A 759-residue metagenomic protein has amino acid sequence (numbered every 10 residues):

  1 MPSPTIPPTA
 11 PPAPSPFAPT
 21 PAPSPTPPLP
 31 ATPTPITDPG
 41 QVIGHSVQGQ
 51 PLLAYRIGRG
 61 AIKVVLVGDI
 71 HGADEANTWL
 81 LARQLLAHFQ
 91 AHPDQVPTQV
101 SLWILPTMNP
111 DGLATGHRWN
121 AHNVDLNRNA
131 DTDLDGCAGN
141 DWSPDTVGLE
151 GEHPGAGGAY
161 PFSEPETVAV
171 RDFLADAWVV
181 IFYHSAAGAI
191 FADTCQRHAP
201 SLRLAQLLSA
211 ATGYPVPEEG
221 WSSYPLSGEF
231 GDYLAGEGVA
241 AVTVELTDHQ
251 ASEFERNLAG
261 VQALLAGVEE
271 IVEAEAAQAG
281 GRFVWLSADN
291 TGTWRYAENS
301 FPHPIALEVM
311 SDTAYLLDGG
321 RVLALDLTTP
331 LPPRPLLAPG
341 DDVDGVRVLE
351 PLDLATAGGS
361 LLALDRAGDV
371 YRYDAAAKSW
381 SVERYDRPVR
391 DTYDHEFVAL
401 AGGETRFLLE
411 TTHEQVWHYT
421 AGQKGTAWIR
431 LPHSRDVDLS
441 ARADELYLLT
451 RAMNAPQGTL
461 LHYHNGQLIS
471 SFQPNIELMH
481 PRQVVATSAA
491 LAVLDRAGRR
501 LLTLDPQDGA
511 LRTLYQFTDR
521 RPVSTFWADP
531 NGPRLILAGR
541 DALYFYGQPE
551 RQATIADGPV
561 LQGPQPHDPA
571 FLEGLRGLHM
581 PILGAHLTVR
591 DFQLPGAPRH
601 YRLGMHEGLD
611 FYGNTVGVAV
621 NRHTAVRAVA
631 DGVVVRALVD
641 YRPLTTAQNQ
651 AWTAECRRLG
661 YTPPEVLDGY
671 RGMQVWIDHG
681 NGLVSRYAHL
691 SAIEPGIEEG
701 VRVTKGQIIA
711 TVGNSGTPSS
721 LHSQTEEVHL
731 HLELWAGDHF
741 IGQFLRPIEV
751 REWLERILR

Functional and structural regions predicted by a protein language model:
M1-I36, A277-Q278, W285, Q552-G558: Ser/Thr-rich, Proline-interspersed low-complexity disordered segments
P39-G40, L53, V147-R282: C-terminal accessory segments enriched in acidic
V47, A61, A76-L202, Q206-A210: Active-site/substrate-binding loop(s) of hydrolase catalytic cores
G292-N299, L331-G345, S379-D391, K424-R430 (+2 more regions): A short beta-strand motif characteristic of beta-propeller blades
F301-V309, G345-T356, D391-G403, P432-A443 (+2 more regions): Repeated scaffold domains used in trafficking and secretory/extracellular systems, primarily beta-propellers
V322-L325, D369-Y373, E414-Y419, A455-L461 (+2 more regions): Structural motif
T554-M673, K705, P718, P747-R759: Surface-exposed, glycine-biased beta-strand/turn segments
F611, L667-H679, L690, V701-R759: Conserved, short, structured surface segments that act as functional micro-motifs
